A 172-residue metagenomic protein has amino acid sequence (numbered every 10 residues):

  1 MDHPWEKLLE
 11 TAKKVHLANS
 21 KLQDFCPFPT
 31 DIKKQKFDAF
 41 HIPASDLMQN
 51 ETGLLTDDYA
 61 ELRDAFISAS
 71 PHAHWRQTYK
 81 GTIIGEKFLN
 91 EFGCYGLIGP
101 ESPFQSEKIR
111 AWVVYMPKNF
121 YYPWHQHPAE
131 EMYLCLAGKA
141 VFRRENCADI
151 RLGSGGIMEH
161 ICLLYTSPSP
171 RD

Functional and structural regions predicted by a protein language model:
D2-S106: A short, N-terminal "cap"/entry segment at the start of jelly-roll beta-barrel domains of the cupin/DSBH fold
G96-P100, W112-H127: Conserved short histidine dyad/triad with adjacent acidic residue
Q105-S106, Y122-H127, R144: Short histidine-centered beta-strand/loop micro-motifs that create catalytic or ligand/metal-coordination sites
P117-K118, A129-V141: Glycine- and acidic-residue-biased ligand/ion/polar-headgroup-sensing regions
N146-L163: Short acidic-glycine-tyrosine-enriched beta hairpin
Y165-D172: Conserved small/polar residues in nucleotide/adenosyl-binding loops
